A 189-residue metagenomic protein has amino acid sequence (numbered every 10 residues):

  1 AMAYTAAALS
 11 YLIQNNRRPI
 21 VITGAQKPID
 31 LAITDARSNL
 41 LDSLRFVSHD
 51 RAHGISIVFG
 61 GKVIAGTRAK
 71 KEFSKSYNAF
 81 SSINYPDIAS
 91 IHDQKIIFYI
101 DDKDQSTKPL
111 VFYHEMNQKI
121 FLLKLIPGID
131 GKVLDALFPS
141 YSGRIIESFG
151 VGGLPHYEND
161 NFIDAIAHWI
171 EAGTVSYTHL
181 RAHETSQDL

Functional and structural regions predicted by a protein language model:
A1, A25-P28, G60, F149-V151 (+1 more regions): Short, ordered loop/turn segments at secondary-structure junctions
A1-R17, H156-I163: Short Gly/Thr/Asp-enriched flexible loops that form oxyanion-binding sites at enzyme active sites
S10, L44, L134-D135, I163-A167: Short amphipathic alpha-helical segments and helix-helix/interface helices
N16-P19, E171-V175: A short helix->loop->beta-strand "cap" motif at the edges of active sites that frequently abuts
I22, Q26-I91: Internal gly/pro-rich beta-alpha loop/helix module that stabilizes soluble enzyme cofactors or their anionic handles
A65-I146, V151, H156-Y157: Accessory alpha-helical/coil subdomains and C-terminal extensions that flank or cap enzyme catalytic cores
Y157-I170, S176: Substrate-binding/access-modulating region of protease and related hydrolase catalytic domains
T178-T185: Conserved small/polar residues in nucleotide/adenosyl-binding loops
